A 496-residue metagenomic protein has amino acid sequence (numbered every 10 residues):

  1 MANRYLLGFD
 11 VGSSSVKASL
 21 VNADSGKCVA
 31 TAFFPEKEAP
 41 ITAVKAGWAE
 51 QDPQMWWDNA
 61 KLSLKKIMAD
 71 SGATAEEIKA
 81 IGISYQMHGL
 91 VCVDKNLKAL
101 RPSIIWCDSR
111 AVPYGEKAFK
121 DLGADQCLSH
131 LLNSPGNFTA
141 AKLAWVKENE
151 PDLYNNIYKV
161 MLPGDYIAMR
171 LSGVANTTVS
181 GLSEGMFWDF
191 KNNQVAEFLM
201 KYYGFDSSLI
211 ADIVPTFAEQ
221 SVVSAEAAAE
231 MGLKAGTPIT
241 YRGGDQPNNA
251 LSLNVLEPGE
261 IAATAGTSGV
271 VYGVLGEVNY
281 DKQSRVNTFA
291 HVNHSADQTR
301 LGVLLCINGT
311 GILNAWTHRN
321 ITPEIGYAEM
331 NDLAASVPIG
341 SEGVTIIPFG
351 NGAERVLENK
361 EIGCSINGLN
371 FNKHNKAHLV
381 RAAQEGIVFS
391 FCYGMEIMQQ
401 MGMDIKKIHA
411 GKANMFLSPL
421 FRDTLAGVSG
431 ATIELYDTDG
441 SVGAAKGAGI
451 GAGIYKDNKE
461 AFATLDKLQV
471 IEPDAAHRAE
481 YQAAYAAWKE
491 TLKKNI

Functional and structural regions predicted by a protein language model:
M1-R101, P113, K117, S129 (+8 more regions): N-terminal glycine/serine-rich phosphate-binding loop of ATP-dependent small-molecule kinases, especially carbohydrate
L7-G8, L20, V112, F119-N176 (+4 more regions): Active-site core segments that coordinate phosphate-bearing ligands/cofactors across diverse enzyme families
G26, E36-A39, G89, K98 (+6 more regions): Surface-exposed, flexible loop/turn segments at secondary-structure boundaries
S84, T216, G411: Conserved residues at the C-terminal ends of beta-strands
L100-S103, E260: Conserved PLP-anchoring active-site segment centered on the Schiff-base-forming lysine
D108: Carbohydrate-associated surface elements
D189-K191, T216-Q220: Short beta-strand to alpha-helix junction loop
G204-A218: A conserved helix-loop-beta module that forms one wall/lid of the active-site cleft in ATP-utilizing catalytic domains
